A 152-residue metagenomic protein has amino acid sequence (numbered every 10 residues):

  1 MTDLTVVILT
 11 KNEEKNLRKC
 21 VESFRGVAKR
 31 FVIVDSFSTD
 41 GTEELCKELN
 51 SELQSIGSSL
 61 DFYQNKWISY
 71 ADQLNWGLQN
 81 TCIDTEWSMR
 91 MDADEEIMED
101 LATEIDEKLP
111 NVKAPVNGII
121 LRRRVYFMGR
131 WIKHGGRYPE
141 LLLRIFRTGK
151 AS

Functional and structural regions predicted by a protein language model:
M1-T5: Extreme N-terminal starter segment of soluble prokaryotic enzymes
I8, N12-V27: Short, well-formed alpha-helical segments that are part of the catalytic scaffolds of diverse glycosyltransferases
I8-L9, K29-F37, Y63, A93: Short beta-strand/loop segment that forms part of the nucleotide-sugar
R18-K19, D40-L49, D100-L101: Acidic helix N-cap motif at the loop->helix transition within catalytic regions of sugar-transfer enzymes
S23, D35-L45, W67, D92: A conserved acidic beta->alpha catalytic loop
E43-N80, D84: Conserved donor nucleotide-binding strand/loop of the catalytic core
A71-L78, T85-M91, I97-S152: Catalytic-site signature of metal-activated, phosphate-bearing donor transferases, centered on the GT-A/GT-A-like
